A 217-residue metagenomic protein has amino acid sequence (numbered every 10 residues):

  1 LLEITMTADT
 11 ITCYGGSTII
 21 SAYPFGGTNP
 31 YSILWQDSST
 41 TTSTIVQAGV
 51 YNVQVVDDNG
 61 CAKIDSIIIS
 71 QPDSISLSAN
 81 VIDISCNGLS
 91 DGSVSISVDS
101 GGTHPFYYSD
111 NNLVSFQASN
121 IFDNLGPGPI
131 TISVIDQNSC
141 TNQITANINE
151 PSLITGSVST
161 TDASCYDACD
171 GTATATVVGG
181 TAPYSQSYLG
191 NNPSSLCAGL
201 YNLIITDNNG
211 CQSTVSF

Functional and structural regions predicted by a protein language model:
L1-F217: Proline- and Ser/Thr-rich low-complexity, intrinsically disordered segments
